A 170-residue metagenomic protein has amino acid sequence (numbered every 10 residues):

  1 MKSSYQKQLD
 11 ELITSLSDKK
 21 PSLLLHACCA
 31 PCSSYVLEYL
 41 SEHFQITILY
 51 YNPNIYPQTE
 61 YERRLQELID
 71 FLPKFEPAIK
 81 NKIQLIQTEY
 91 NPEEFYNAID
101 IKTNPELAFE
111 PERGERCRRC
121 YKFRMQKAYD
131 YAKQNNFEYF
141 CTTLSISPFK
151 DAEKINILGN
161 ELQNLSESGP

Functional and structural regions predicted by a protein language model:
M1-Y35, H43-P170: Nucleotide-activated chemistry modules centered on ATP-dependent adenylation/adenylyltransferase
L40: Aromatic pocket-lining residues of Rossmann-like dinucleotide-binding sites
